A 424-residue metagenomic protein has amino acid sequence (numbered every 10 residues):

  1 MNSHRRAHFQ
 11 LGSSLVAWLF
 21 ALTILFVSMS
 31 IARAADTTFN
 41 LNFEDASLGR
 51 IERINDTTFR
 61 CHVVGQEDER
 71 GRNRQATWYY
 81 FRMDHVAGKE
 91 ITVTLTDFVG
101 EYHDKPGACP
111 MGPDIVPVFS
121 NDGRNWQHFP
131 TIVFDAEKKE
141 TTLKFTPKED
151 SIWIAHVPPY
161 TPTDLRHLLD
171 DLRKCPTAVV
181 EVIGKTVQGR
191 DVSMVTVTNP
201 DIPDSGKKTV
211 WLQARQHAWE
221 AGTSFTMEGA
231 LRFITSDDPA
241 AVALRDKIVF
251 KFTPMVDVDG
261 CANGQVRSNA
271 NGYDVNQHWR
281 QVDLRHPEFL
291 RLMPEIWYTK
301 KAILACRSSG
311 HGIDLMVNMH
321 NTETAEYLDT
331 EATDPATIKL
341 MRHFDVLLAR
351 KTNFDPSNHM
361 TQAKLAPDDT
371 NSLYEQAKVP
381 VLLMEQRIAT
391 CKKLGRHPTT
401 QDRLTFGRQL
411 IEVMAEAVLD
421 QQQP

Functional and structural regions predicted by a protein language model:
M1-S13: N-terminal secretory signal peptides that target proteins for export/translocation
S14-M29: Bacterial N-terminal signal peptides
S30-A34: Signal peptide processing junction and immediate N-terminal pro/mature segment of secreted/exported proteins
A35-K148, I152: Extreme N-terminal flexible tails
H85, D97, P158, T198 (+2 more regions): A mature extracytoplasmic/lumenal domain signature
D135-P176, E181-I183: Extended acidic/polar, glycine-enriched regions that form or flank non-catalytic beta-rich accessory modules
I154, D274-N276, A325-D334, M360-P424: Active-site-adjacent mobile loop/cap segments within catalytic or ligand-binding domains
V179-N358, L383-E385: Active-site/substrate-binding loop(s) of hydrolase catalytic cores
